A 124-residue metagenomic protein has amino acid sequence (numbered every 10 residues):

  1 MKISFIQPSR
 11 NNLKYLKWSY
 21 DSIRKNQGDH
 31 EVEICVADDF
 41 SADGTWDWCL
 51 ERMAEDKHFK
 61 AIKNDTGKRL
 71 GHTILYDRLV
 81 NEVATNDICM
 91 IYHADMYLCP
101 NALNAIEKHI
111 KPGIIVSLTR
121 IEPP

Functional and structural regions predicted by a protein language model:
K2-S4, E33: Cell-envelope/extracellular polymer assembly enzymes that use nucleotide-activated donors
Q7-W18, F40: Active-site beta-to-alpha loop of glycosyltransferases that engages the nucleotide-sugar donor
D21-E31: Short, acidic, metal-binding catalytic loop of nucleotide-sugar glycosyltransferases
D38-D47, T66: A conserved acidic beta->alpha catalytic loop
G44, A94-H109: Acidic donor-binding/catalytic loop of UDP-sugar-dependent glycosyltransferases, especially processive GT2
D65-V83: Glycine-rich, basic loop-to-helix element that forms the pyrophosphate-binding segment of sugar-nucleotide handling
C89: Short aromatic/hydrophobic "clamp" motif used to bind/position activated sugar donors
V116-P124: Short beta-strand-to-loop element that shapes/binds the nucleotide-sugar donor at the catalytic cleft/hinge
